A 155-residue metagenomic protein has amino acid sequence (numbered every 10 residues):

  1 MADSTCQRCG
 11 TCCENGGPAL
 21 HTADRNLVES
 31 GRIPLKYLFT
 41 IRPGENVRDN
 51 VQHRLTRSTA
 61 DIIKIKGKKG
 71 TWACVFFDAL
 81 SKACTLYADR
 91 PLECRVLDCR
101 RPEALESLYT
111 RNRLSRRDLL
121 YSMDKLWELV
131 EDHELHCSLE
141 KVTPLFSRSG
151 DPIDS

Functional and structural regions predicted by a protein language model:
M1-S155: Hydrophobic scaffolds flanking metal-cofactor catalytic centers in soluble metalloenzymes
